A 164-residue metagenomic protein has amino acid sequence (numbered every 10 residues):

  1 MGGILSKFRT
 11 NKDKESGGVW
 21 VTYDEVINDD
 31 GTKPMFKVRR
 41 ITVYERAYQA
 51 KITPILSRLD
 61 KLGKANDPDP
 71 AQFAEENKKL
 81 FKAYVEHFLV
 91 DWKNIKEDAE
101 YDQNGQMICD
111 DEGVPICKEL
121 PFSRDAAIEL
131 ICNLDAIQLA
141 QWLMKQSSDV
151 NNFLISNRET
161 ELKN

Functional and structural regions predicted by a protein language model:
M1-E15: Short, intrinsically disordered N-terminal pre-domain segments
F8, I27-N28: Alpha-helix termini
K12-E25: Short acidic, Pro/Gly- and aromatic-enriched capping/linker segments at domain boundaries
D30-N164: Short, surface-exposed, charged amphipathic helix/loop patches that serve as local interaction elements
